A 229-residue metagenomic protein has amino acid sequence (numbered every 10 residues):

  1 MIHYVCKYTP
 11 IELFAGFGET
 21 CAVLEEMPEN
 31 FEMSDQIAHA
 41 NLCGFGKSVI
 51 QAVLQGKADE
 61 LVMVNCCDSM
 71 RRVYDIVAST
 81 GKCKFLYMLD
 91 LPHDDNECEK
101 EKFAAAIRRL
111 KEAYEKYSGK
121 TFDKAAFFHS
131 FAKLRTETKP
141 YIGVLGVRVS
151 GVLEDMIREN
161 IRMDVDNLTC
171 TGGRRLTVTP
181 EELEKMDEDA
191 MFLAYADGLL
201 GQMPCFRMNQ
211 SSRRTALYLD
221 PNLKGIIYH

Functional and structural regions predicted by a protein language model:
M1-H229: An N-terminal assembly and electron-transfer interface module characteristic of large anaerobic redox and radical
